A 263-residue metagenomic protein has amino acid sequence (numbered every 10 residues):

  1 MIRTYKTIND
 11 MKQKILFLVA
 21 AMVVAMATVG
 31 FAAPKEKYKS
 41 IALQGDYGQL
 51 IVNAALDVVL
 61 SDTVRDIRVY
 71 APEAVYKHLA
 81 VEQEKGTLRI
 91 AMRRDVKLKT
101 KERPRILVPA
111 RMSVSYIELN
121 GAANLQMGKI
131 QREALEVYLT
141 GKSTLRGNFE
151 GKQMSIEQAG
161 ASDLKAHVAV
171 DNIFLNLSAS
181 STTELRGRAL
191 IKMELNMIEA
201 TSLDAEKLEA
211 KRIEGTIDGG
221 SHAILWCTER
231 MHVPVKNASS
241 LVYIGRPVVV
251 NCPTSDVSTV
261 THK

Functional and structural regions predicted by a protein language model:
M1-K263: Intrinsically disordered, low-complexity terminal regions
